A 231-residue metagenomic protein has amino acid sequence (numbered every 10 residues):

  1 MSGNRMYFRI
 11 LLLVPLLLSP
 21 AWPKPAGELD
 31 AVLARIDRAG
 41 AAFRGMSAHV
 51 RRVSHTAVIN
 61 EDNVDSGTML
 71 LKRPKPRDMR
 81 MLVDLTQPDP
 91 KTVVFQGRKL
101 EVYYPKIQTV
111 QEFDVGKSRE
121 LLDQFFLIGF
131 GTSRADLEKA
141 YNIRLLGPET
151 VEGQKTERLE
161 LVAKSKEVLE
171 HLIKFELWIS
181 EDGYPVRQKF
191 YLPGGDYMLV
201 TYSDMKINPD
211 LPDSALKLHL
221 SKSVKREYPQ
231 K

Functional and structural regions predicted by a protein language model:
M1-M6: N-terminal secretory signal peptides that target proteins for export/translocation
R9-S19: Bacterial N-terminal signal peptides
A21-P25: Boundary at the C-terminal end of the N-terminal hydrophobic targeting segment
A26-G27, A31, Q111-F113, L121 (+5 more regions): Gly/Pro-enriched, hydrophobic low-complexity segments that function as extracytoplasmic propeptides/linkers
L29-A31, R38-V102: N-terminal mature ectodomain segment of secretory-pathway/periplasmic proteins
R52, P105-K106, K189-L192: Beta-turn initiation residues at beta-strand->coil junctions
E61-S66, P90-T92, Q108-V110, L172-K174 (+1 more regions): Short, mixed charged/polar active-site loops that provide acid/base catalysis or chelate metal/phosphate cofactors
T92-G131: Hydrophobic, well-structured mid-protein blocks that either form specific transmembrane helices
